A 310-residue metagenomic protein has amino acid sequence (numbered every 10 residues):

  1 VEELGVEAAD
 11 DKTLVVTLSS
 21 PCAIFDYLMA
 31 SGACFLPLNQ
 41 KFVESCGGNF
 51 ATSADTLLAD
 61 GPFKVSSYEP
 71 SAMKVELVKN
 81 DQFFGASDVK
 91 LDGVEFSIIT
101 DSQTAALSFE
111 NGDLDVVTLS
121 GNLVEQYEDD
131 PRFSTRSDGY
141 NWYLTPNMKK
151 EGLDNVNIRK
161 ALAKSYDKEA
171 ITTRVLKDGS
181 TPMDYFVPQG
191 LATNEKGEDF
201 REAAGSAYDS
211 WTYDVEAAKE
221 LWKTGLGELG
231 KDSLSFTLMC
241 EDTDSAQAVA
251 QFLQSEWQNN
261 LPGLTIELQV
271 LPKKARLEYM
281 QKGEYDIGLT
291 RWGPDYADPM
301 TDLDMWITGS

Functional and structural regions predicted by a protein language model:
V1-E2, V6-E7, T172-T173, A207-T212 (+2 more regions): Extracytoplasmic/peripheral linker and loop segments enriched in polar/acidic and small residues with frequent Thr/Pro
E3, L18, C22-I24, M29-V89 (+1 more regions): Gly/Pro-rich hinge or "lid" segments in bacterial periplasmic/extracellular proteins
D11-T17, P21, G61-P62, L91-G93 (+4 more regions): Alpha-helical secondary-structure segments
L58, E95-L107, N122, D244 (+1 more regions): Short helix-initiation/N-cap motifs at beta->coil->alpha
P70-A72, V215, K219, K223-P294: Ligand/substrate-recognition segments at binding pockets and active sites
D81-Q126: Ligand-site clamp/hinge motif
E125-R136, E284, D298-S310: Ligand-binding "clamshell"
P182-T224, S245-Q247: Structural transition elements
